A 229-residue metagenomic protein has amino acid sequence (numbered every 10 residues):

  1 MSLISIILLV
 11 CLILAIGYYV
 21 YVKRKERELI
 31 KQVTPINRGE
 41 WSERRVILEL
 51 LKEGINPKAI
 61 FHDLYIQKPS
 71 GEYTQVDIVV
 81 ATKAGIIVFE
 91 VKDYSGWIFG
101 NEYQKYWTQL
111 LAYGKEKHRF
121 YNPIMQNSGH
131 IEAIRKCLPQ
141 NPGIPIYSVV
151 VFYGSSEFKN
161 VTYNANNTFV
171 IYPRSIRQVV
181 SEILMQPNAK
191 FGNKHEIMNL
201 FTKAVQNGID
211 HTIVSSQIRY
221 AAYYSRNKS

Functional and structural regions predicted by a protein language model:
M1-T74, A81-I86, S95-W97, K115-S229: Surface-exposed interaction regions that form or flank ligand-binding interfaces
I98-K115: A solvent-exposed, charged loop/short amphipathic helix patch at secondary-structure junctions
